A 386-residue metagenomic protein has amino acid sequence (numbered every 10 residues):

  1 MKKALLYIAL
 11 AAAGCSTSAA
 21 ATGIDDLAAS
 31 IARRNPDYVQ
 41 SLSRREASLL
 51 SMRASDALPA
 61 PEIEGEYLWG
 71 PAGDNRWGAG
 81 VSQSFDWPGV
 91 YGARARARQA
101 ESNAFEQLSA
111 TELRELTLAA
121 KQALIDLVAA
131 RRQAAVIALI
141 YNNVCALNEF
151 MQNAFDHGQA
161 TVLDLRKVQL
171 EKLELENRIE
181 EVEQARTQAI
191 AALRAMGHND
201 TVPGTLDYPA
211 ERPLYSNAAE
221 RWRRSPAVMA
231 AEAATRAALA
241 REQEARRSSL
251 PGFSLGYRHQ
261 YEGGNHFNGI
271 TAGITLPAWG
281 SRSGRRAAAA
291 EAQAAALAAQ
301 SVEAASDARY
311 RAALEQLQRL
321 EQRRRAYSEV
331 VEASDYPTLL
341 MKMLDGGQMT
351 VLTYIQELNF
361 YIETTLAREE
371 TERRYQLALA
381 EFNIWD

Functional and structural regions predicted by a protein language model:
K2-S18: Gram-negative bacterial Sec-dependent N-terminal signal peptides
K3, T22, E115-P226, A313-L320 (+3 more regions): Periplasmic alpha-helical coiled-coil/stalk elements that build and connect Gram-negative outer-membrane
A9, A19-E62, F85, A93 (+6 more regions): Bacterial Sec-pathway N-terminal export signals of envelope proteins
A29-V39, E46-A60, A79-A97, Q107-R114 (+6 more regions): A glycine-/polar-enriched beta->alpha junction
Q40-S55, E112, L116-E149, N153 (+4 more regions): Amphipathic alpha-helical coiled-coil segments
S41, I63-G65, V81, A231 (+2 more regions): Membrane-embedded beta-strand positions of outer-membrane beta-barrel proteins
R44, Y67-R76, R258-G269: Solvent-exposed loop/turn segments connecting transmembrane beta-strands in outer-membrane beta-barrel proteins
A60-W69, A93, P251-Y261, A272: Transmembrane beta-strand segments that form the barrel wall of outer-membrane beta-barrel proteins
